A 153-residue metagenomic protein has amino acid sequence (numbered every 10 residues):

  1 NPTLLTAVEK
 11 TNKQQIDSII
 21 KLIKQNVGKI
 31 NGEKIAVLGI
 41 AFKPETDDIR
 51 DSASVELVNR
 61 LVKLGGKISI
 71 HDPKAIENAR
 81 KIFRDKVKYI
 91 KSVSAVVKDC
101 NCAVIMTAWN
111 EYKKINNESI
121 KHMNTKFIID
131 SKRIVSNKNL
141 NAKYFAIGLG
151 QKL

Functional and structural regions predicted by a protein language model:
N1-L153: Structural/interface elements that position substrates and couple domains in central-metabolism enzymes
